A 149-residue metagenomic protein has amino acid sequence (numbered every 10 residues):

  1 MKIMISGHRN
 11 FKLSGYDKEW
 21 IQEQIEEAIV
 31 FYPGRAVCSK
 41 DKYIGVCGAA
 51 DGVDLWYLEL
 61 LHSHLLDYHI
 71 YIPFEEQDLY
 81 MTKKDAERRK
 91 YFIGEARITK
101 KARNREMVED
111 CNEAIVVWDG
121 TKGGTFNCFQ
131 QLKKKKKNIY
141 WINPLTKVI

Functional and structural regions predicted by a protein language model:
K2-I149: Acidic/glycine-enriched connector segments
